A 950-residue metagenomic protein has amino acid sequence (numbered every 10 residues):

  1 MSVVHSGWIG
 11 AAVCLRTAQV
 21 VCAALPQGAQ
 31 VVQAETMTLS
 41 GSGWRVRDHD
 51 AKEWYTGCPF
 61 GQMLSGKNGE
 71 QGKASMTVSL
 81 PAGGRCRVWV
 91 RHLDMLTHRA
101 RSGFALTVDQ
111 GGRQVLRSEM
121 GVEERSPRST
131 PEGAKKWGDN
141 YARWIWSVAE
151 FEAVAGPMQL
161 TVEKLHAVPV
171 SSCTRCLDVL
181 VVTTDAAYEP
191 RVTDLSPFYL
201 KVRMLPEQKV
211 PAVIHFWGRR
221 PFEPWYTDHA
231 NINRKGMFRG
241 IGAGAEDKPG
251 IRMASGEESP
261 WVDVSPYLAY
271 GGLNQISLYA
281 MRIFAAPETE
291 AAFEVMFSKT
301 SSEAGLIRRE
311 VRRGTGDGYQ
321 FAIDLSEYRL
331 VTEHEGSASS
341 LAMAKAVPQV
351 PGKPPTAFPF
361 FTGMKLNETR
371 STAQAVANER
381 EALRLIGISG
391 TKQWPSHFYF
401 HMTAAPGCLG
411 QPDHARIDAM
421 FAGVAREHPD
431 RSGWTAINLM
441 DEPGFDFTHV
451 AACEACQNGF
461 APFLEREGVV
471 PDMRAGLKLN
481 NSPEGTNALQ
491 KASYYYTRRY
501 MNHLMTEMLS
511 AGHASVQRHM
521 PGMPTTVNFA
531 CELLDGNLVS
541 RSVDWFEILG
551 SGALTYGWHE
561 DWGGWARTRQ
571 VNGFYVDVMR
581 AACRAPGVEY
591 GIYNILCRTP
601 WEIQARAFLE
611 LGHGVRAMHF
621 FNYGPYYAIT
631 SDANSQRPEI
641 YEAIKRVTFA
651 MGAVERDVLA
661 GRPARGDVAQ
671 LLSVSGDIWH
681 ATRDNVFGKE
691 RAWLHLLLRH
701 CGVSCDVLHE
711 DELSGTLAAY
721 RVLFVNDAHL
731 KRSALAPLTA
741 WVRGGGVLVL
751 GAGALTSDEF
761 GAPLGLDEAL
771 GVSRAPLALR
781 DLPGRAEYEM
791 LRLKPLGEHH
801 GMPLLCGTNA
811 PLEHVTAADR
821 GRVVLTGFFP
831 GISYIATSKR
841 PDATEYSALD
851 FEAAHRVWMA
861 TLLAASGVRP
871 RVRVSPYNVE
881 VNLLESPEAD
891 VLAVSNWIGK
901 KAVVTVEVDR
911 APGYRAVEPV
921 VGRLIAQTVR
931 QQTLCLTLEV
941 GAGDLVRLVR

Functional and structural regions predicted by a protein language model:
A24-G316, G913: Extracytoplasmic
G305, A425, F447, T526-W693 (+7 more regions): Hydrophobic targeting/anchoring helices
S339-V350, M420-F574: Polysaccharide-binding and catalytic clefts of secreted carbohydrate-active enzymes
P351-H401, S432-T435, T555-G557, R606-A617 (+2 more regions): Catalytic domains of carbohydrate-active enzymes, especially glycoside hydrolases
F358-R370, H401-I417, Q490-T506, C531 (+6 more regions): The substrate-binding groove and active-site-proximal loops of carbohydrate-active enzymes, especially glycoside
S371-P429, L504, M508-H519: Aromatic-lined substrate-binding rim segments of carbohydrate-active enzymes
V686-V707: Short helix-loop-beta junction
N726-R950: A conserved amphipathic helix/loop scaffold that creates a polar/acidic microenvironment used either to coordinate
